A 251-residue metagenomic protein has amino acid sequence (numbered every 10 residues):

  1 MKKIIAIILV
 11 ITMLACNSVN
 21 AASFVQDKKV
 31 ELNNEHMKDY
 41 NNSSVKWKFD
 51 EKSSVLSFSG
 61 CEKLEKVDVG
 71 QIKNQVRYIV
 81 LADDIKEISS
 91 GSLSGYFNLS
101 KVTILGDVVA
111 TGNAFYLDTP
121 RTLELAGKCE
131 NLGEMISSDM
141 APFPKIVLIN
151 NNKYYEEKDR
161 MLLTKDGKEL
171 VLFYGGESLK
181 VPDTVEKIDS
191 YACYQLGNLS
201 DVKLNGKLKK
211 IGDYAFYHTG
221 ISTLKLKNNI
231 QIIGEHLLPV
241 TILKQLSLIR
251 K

Functional and structural regions predicted by a protein language model:
K2-I8: Sec-dependent signal peptide recognition, specifically the positively charged N-region followed immediately by
I8-A15: Bacterial N-terminal signal peptides
A15-L32: Sec-dependent signal peptide cleavage junction
K29-E51: The feature captures the LRR N-terminal capping module
E51-K63, N74-E87, F97-A110, D118-N131 (+6 more regions): Structural signature of tandem-repeat unit edges
V67-I72: Short amphipathic alpha-helix with an adjacent loop that forms part of the alpha/beta core around
S90-S92, N113-A114, S190-A192, G212-A215 (+1 more regions): Consensus positions within tandem repeat domains that build extended binding/scaffold surfaces
F115-Y116, S137-S138: A structural signal for leucine-rich repeat
